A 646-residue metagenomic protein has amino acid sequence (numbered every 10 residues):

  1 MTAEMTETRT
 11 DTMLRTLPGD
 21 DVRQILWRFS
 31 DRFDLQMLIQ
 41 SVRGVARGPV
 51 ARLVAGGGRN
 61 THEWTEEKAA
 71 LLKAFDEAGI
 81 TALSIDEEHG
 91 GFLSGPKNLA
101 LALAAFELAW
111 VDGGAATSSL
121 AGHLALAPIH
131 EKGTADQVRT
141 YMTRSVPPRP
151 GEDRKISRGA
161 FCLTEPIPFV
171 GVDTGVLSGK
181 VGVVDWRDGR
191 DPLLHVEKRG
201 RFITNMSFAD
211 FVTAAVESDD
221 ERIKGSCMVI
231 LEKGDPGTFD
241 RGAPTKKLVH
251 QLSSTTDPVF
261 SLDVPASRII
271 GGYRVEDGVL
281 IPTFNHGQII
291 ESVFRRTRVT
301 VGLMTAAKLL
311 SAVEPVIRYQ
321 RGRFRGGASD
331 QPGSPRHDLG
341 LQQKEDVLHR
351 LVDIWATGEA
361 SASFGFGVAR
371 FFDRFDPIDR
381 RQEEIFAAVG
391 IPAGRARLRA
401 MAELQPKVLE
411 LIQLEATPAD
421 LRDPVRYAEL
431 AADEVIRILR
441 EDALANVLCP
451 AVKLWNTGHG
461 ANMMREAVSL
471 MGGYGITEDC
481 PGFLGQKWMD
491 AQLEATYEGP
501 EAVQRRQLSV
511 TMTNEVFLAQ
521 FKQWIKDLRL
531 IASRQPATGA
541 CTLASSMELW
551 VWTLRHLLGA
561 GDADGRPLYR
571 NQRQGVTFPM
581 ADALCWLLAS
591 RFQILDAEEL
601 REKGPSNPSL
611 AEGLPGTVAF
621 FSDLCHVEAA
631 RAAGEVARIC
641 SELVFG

Functional and structural regions predicted by a protein language model:
M1-L120, T140, R144-E152, D376-A432 (+1 more regions): Amphipathic, small/basic residue-rich leader segments at the start of a protein or domain
T2-D21, E434-L439, Y474-C541, G646: Glycine-rich phosphate/cofactor-binding loops in nucleotide/flavin-utilizing enzymes
V54-H62, E359-V452, A589-A630, A637-F645: C-terminal helix-coil-helix/basic helical segment that borders enzyme active sites and/or dimer interfaces and provides
A116-T143, F169: N-terminal glycine-rich flavin-associated loop
G189-R241: A short core secondary-structure module
G237-I269: Flexible, small-/acidic-enriched active-site or ligand-binding loops
P258-T297, I317-Q342, W524-L530, W550-N571: A glycine-rich, basic-preceded beta-loop-alpha segment at the flavin cofactor/substrate interface of flavin-utilizing
E515, I531-G646: C-terminal amphipathic alpha-helical interaction region
